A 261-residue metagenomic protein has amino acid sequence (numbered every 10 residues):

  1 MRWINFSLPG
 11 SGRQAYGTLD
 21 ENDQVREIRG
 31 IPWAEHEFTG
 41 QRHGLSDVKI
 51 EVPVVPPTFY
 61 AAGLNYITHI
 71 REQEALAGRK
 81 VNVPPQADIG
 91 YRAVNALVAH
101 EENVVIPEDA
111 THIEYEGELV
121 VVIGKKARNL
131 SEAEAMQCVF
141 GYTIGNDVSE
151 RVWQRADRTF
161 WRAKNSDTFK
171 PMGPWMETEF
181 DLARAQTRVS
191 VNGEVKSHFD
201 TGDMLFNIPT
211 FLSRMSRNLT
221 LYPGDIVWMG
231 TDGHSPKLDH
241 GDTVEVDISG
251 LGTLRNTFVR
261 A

Functional and structural regions predicted by a protein language model:
M1-V83, F180, E194-V195, E245-D247: N-terminal non-catalytic cap/leader segment that marks the start of a structured domain
V48-P53, H69, R151-A261: Catalytic-pocket segment enriched in acidic/His residues
K49-E51, A77-R79, V104-I113, A127-E134 (+3 more regions): A generic local secondary-structure boundary/capping motif
N65, I123-G145: RNA pseudouridine synthases
G78-A99, Y115, E245-S249: Structural signature of FAD isoalloxazine-binding scaffolds in flavoprotein oxidoreductases
H100-E102, D109, G117-L119: Ligand-binding beta-strand-loop-alpha-helix segment within the catalytic cores of soluble metabolic enzymes
E118-V122, T143, R188: Residues embedded in well-ordered beta-strands
